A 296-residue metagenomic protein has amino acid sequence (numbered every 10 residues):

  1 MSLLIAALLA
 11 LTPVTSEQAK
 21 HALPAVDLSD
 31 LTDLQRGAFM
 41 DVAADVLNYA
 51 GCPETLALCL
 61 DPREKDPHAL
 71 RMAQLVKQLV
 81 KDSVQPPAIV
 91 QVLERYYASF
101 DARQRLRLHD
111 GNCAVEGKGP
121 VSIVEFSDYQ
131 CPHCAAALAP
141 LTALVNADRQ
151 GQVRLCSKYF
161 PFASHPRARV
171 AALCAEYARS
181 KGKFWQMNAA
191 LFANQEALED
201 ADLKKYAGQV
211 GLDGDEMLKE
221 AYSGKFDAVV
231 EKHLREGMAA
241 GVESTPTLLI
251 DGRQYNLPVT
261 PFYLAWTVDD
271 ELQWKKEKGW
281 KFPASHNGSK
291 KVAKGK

Functional and structural regions predicted by a protein language model:
D33-Y49: Immediate flanking context of iron-sulfur cluster ligation sites
Q35, L106-V121: A short beta-strand-turn-helix
D45-D61, Y129-H133: Local cysteine-cluster metal-coordination motifs and their immediate loop/turn environment, predominantly Fe-S cluster
E54-L79, P140-A147: Iron-sulfur (Fe-S) cluster-binding segments and ferredoxin-like electron-carrier domains, especially [2Fe-2S]
P67-H68, E125-S127, H133-A147, K204-K296: C-terminal cap of thioredoxin/glutaredoxin-like
V76-A98, P166-R169: Short Fe-S-cluster ligation motifs
G117-C131, L138-P140, L155, Y159: Short active-site neighborhood of thiol/selenol oxidoreductases, capturing the structured segment around
A147-A207: Structural microenvironment flanking redox-active thiols in thiol-disulfide oxidoreductases
